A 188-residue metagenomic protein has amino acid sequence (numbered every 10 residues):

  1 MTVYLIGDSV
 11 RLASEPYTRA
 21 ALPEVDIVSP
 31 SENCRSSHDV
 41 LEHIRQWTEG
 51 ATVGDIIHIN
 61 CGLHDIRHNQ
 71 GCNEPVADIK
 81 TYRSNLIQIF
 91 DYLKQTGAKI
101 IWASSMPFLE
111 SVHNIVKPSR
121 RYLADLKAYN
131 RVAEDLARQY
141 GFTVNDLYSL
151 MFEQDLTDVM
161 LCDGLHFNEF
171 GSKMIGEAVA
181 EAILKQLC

Functional and structural regions predicted by a protein language model:
M1-P16, N33, I66: Catalytic nucleophile-elbow at a beta strand-turn-alpha helix junction centered on a G-D-S/GDSL motif, marking
S14-E15, S36-H43: Short N-terminal amphipathic alpha-helix/helix-capping patch enriched in small hydrophobics with frequent Ser/Thr
L22-D26, L41-C188: Alpha-helical cap/lid subdomain in secreted, periplasmic, or secretory-pathway luminal O-acyl-processing enzymes
S29-S36: Short beta->alpha junction loops
